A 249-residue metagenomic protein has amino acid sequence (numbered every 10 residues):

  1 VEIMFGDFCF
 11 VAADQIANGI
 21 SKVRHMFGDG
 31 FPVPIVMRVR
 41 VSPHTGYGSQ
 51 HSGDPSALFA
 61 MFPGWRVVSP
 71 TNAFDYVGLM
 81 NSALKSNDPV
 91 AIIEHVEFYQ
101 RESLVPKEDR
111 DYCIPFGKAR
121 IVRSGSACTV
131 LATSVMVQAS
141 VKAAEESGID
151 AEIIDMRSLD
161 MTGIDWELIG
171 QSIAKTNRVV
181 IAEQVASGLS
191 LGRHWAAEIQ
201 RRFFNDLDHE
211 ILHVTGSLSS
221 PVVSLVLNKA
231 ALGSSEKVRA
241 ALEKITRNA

Functional and structural regions predicted by a protein language model:
V1-L131, V137-A139, E198, E243: Conserved thiamine diphosphate
G30-V36, H44-G46, V96-A249: Thiamine diphosphate
